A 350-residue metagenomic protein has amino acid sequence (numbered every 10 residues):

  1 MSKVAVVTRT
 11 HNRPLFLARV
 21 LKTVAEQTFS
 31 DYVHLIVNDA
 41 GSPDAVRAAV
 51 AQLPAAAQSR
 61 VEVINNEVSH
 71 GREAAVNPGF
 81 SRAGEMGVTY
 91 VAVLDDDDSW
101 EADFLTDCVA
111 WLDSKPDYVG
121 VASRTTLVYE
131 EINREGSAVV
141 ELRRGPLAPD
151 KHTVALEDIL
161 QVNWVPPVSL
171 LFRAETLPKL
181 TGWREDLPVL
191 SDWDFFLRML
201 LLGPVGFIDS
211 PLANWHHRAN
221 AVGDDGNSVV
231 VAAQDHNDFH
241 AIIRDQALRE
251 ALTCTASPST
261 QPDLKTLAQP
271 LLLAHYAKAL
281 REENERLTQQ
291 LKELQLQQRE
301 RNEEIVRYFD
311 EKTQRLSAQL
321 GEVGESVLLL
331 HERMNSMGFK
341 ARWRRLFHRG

Functional and structural regions predicted by a protein language model:
M1-N237: Nucleotide-sugar donor-binding/catalytic module of glycosyltransferases that assemble extracellular/cell-envelope
I159-L160, L201, H216-K340, G350: C-terminal subregions of glycosyltransferases and related glycan-biosynthesis enzymes
